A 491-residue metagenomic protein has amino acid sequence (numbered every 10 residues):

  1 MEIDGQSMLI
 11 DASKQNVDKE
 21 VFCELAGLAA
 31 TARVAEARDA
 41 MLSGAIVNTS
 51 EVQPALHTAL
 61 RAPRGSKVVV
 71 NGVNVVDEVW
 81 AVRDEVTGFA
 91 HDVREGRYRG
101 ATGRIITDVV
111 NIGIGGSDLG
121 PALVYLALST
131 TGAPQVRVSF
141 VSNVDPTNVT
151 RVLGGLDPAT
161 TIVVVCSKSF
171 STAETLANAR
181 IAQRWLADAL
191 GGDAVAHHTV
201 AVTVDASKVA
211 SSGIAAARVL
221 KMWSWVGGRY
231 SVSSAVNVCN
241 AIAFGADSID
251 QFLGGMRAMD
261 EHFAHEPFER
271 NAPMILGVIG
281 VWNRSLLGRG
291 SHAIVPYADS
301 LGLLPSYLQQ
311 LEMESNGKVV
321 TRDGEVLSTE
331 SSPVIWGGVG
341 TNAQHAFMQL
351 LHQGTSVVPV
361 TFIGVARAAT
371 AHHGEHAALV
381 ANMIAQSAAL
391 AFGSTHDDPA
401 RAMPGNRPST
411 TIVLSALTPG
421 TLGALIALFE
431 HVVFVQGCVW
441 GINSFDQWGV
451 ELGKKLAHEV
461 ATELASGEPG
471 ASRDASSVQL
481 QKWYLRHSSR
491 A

Functional and structural regions predicted by a protein language model:
M1-T102, T107, A378-Q386, L390-F392 (+3 more regions): Extended, charge-enriched "interface" segments that sit outside catalytic cores
D11-V17, A26, E330-P419: Helicase-primase coupling helices
T87-G96, T102-E266, E459: Glycine-rich phosphate-binding loops that contact phosphosugars or nucleotide phosphates
G100-I105, A133-P134, P158-A159, G191-A196 (+5 more regions): Short helix-terminating capping/connector loops at secondary-structure junctions
T107-G113, V163-S169, S291-A298, V334-I335 (+1 more regions): Short glycine-rich or small-residue beta-strand-to-loop segments that form or flank ligand, phosphate, metal/Fe-S
V124-S129, G154-P158, A179-A182, A216-A217 (+4 more regions): Short, solvent-exposed amphipathic alpha-helical segments in soluble enzyme and RNA/protein-processing domains
W185-H373, L452-A461, A465-A491: Active-site phosphate/pyrophosphate-binding segments
L417-G470: C-terminal structured subdomain/cap of oxidoreductase catalytic cores
